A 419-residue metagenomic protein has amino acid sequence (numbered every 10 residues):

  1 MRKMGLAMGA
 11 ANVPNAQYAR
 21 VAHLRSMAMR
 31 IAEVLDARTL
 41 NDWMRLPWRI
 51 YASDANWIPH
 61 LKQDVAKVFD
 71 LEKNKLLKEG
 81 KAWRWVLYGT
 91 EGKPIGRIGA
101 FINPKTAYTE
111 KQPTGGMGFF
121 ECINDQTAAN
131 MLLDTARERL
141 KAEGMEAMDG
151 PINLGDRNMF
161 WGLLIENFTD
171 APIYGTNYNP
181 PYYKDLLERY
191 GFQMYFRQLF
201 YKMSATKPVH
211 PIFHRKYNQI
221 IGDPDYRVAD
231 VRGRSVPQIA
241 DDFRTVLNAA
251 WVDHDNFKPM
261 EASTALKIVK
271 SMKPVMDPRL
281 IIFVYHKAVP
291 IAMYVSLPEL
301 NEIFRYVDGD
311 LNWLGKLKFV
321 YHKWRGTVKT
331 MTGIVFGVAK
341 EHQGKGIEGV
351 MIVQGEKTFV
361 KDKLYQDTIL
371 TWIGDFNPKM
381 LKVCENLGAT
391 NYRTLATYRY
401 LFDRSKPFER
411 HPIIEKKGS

Functional and structural regions predicted by a protein language model:
M1-S26: N-terminal amphipathic/basic-hydrophobic helices that include classical n-h-c signal peptides and signal-anchor
G5, G9, A107-G191, V307-L387: Acyl-donor binding region in acyl/amide transferases
Y18-L40, M44-R49, I212-S235: Conserved N-terminal entry element of GNAT/NAT acetyltransferase domains
P47-T90, I98-T109, D230-V338: A conserved beta-strand-loop-helix scaffold within acyl/acetyltransferase catalytic domains
N177-N256, L280: Acyltransferase donor/substrate-recognition loop-hinge adjacent to the catalytic core
K202-Y217, A396-S419: C-terminal "cap" of GNAT-fold acetyltransferases
Y285-H286, Y294-L300, I334-K340, M351 (+4 more regions): Active-site proximal loops enriched in glycine and acidic residues that flank catalytic Cys/His/Asp and coordinate
